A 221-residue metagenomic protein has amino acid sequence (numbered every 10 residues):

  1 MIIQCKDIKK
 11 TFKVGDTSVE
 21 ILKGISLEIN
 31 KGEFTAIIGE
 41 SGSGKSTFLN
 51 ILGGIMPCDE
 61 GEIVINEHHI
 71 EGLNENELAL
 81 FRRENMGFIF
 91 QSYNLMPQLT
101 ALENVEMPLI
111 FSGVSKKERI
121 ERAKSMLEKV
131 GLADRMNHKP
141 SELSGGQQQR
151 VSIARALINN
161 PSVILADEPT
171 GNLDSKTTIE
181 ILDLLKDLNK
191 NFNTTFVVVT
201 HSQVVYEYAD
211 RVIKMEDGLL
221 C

Functional and structural regions predicted by a protein language model:
I2-M215: ABC family nucleotide-binding domain
D217-C221: Conserved switch/coupling elements of ABC/ABC-like ATPase nucleotide-binding domains
